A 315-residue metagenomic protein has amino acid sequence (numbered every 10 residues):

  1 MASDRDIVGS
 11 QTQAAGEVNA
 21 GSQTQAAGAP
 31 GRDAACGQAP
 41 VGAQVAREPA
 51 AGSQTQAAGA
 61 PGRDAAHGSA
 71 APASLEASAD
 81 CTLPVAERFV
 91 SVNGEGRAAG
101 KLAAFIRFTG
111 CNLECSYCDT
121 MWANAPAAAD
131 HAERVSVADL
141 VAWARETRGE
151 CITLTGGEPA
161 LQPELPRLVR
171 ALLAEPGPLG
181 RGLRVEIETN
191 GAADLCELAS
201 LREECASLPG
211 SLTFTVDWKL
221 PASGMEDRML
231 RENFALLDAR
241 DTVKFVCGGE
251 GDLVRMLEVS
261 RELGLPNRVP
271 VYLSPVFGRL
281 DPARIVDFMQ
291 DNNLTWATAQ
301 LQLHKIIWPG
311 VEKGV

Functional and structural regions predicted by a protein language model:
M1, A15-A20, G37-G42, A46 (+4 more regions): Generic structural signal for short, solvent-exposed loop/turn connectors between secondary structure elements
M1-G9, R63-R107, N112-A132, R145 (+2 more regions): N-terminal [4Fe-4S]-dependent radical SAM core
A2-D4, A15, G31, A46 (+5 more regions): Intrinsically disordered, low-complexity regulatory regions of eukaryotic regulatory proteins
R5-D6, G16, A39, A43 (+3 more regions): Residue-level marker of intrinsically disordered, low-complexity segments enriched for small/polar residues
V8-A39, A43-A46, A51-A66, A70-A71: Long, intrinsically disordered low-complexity tandem-repeat segments
A26, L102, H131, K244-C247 (+1 more regions): Short N-terminal micro-motifs specific to bacterial/archaeal maturation and metal-cluster initiation sites
E76-V90, L102-A103, E114-S211: Conserved Radical SAM active-site core
V141, A160-V315: Conserved AdoMet/S-adenosylmethionine-binding subsite of the radical SAM
